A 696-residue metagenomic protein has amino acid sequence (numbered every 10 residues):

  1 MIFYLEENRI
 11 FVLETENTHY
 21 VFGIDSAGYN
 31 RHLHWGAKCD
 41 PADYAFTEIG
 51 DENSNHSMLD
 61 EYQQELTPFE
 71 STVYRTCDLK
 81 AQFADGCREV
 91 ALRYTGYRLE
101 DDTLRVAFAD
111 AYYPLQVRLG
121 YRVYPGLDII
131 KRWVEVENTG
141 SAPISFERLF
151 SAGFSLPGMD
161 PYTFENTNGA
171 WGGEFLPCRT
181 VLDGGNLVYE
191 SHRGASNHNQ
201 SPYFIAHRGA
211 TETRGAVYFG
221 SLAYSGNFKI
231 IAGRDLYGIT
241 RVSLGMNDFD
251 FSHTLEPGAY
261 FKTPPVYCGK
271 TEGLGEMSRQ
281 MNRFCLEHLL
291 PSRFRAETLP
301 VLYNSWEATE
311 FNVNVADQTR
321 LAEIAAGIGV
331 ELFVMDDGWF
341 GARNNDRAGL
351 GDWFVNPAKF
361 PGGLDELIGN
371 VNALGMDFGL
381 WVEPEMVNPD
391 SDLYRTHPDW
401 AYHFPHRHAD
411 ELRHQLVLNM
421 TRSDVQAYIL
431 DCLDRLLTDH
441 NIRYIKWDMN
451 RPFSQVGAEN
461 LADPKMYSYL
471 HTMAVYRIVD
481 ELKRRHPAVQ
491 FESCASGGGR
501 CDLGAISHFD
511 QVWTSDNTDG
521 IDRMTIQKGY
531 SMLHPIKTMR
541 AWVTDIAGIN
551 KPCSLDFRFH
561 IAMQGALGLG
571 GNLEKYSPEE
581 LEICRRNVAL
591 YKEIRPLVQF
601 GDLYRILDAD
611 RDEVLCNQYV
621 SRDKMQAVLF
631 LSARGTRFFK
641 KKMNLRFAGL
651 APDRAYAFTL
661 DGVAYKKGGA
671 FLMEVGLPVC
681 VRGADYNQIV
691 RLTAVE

Functional and structural regions predicted by a protein language model:
Y4, R9-V12, E16, Y20-V21 (+4 more regions): Polysaccharide-binding surfaces and accessory modules of carbohydrate-active proteins
N17, F204, E212, D608-P652: Carbohydrate-binding surface patches
N17, V134, G258, Y303 (+6 more regions): Conserved, mostly hydrophobic/aromatic
D60-Q63, P68-V90, G209, R214-S221 (+6 more regions): Glycine-rich, aromatic-flanked loop segments that form ligand/cofactor-binding clefts across common enzyme folds
L92, H253-T271, Y686-T693: Short Pro-Gly-centered flexible turn/kink motifs
F294-D431, Y444: Aromatic-lined carbohydrate-binding/catalytic grooves of carbohydrate-active enzymes
P361-G363, R395-H397, A401-S554, A566 (+1 more regions): Active-site neighborhood of glycoside hydrolase catalytic domains
N419, G635-E696: C-terminal beta-sandwich/jelly-roll accessory domains of carbohydrate-active enzymes
